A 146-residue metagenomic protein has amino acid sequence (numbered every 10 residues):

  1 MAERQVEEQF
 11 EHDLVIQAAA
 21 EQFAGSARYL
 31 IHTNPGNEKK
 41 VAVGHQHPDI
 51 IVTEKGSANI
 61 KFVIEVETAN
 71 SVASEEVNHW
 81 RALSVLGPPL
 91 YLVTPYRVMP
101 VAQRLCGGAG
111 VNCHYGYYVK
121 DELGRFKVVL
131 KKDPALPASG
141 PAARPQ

Functional and structural regions predicted by a protein language model:
M1-V63, K131-L136: Active-site metal-binding core of divalent-cation-utilizing nuclease and nuclease-like domains
D13, S26, H32, L83 (+3 more regions): Generic signature of intrinsically disordered, low-complexity segments enriched in small/polar residues
Q22, S26, G56, L83-L86 (+1 more regions): Alpha-helix C-cap/termination motif
P48-E54, A58-H79, L90: Conserved catalytic cores of phosphodiester-cleaving nucleases, focusing on short active-site segments
I64, Y91-V93, H114-G116: Hydrophobic/aromatic beta-strand patches that form the interior of the parallel beta-sheet core in alpha/beta enzyme
A69-A109: Short, charged, amphipathic alpha-helix that recurs within catalytic cores of restriction-modification and other
R97-Q146: Domain-level recognition of nuclease-like catalytic cores that cleave nucleotide substrates
